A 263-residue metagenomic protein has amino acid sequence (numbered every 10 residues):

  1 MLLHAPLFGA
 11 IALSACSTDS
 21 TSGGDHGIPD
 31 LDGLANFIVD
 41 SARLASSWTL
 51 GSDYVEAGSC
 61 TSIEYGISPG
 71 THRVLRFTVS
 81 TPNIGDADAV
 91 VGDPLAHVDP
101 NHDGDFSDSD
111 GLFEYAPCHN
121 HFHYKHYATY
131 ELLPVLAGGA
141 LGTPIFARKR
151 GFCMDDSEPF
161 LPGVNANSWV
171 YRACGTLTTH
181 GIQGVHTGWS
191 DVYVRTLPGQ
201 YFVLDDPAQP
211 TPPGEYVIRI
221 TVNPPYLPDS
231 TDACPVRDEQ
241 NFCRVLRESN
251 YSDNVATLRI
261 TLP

Functional and structural regions predicted by a protein language model:
M1, A10-D30: Ser/Thr-rich, Pro/Gly/Ala-heavy low-complexity intrinsically disordered linkers and tails of secreted extracellular
G23-P263: Extracellular/luminal regions of secreted and cell-surface proteins that mediate adhesion/ECM remodeling
